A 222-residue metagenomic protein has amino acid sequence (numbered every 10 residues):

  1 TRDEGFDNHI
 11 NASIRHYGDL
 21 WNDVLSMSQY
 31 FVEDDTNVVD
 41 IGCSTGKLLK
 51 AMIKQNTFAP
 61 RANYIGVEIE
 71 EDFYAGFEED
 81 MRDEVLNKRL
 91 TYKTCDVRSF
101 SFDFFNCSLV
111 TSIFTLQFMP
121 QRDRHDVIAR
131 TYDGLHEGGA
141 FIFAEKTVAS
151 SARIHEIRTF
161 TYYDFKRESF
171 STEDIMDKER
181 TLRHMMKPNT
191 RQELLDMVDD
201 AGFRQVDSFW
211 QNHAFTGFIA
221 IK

Functional and structural regions predicted by a protein language model:
T1-L20: Class I SAM-dependent methyltransferase Rossmann-like catalytic core, especially the SAM/SAH-binding loop
H16-D34: Conserved alpha-helix/loop element of class I SAM-dependent methyltransferases that forms part of the SAM/SAH-binding
V39, G46-S99: Class I SAM-dependent methyltransferase SAM/SAH-binding core
T111: A conserved beta-strand element that flanks and buttresses the S-adenosyl-L-methionine
H125-E137: A short glycine-rich, Lys/Arg-flanked "PGG" loop and its adjoining helix->strand segment in the class I
G138-K146: Conserved beta-strand signature within the Rossmann-like core of class I S-adenosyl-L-methionine
K146-M197: C-terminal alpha-helical "lid/dimerization" subdomain adjacent to the S-adenosyl-L-methionine
R204-K222: Core SAM-dependent methyltransferase catalytic element
